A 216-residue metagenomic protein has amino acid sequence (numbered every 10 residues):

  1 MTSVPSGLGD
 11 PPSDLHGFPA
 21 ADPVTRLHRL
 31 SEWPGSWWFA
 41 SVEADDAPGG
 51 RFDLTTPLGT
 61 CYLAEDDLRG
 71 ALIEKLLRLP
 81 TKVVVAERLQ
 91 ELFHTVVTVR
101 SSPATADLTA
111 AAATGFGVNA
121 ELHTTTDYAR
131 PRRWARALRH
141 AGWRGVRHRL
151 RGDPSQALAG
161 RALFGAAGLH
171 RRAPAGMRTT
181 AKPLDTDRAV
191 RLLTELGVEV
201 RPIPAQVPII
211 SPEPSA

Functional and structural regions predicted by a protein language model:
M1-G49, R78-A216: Active-site and NAD+-binding cores of ADP-ribose-processing enzymes
R51-K82: Extended catalytic/binding region for NAD+/ADP-ribose chemistry, centered on the ART fold
